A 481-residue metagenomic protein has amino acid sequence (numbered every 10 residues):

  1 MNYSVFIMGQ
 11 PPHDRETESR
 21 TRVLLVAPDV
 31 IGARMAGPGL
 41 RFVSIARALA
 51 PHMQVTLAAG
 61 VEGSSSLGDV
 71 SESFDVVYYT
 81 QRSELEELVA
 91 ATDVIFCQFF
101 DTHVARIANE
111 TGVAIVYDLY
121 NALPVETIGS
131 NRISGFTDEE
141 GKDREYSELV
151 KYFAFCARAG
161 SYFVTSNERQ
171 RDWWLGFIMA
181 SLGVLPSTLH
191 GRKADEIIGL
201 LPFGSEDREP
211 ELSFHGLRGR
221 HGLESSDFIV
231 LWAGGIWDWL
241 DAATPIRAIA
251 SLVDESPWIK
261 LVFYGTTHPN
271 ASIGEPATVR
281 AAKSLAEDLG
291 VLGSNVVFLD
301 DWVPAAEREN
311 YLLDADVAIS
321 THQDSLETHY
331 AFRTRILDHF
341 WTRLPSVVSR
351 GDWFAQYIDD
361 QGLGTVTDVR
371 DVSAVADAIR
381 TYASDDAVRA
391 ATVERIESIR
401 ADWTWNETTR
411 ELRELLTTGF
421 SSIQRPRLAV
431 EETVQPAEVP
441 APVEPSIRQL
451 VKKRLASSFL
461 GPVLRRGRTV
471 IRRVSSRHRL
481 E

Functional and structural regions predicted by a protein language model:
G9-P12, S181-L189, E209-L223: A short helix/loop element that forms part of the nucleotide-sugar donor recognition site in Leloir-type
S19, P28, G32, Y117-V150 (+4 more regions): Acceptor-binding helix/loop patch of EC 2.4 sugar-transfer enzymes, predominantly nucleotide-sugar-dependent
L24-A27, S205, L223-L240, I246-I249 (+1 more regions): Conserved donor-binding/catalytic core segment of Leloir-type glycosyltransferases
A36, L240, P304-Y311, D316-F340 (+1 more regions): Nucleotide-sugar-dependent
E140-F163, R171, S187-R192: Membrane-proximal helix-turn-helix segments that form the acceptor-binding/catalytic region of lipid-linked
A194, R400-L464, R472: C-terminal amphipathic helix plus adjacent low-complexity, charged tail appended to glycosyltransferase catalytic
G265, G274-N310: Nucleotide-activated donor-binding/catalytic signature segment of Leloir-type glycosyltransferases, i.e., the conserved
A355-R380: Change "using UDP/GDP/dTDP sugars" to "using nucleotide sugars
